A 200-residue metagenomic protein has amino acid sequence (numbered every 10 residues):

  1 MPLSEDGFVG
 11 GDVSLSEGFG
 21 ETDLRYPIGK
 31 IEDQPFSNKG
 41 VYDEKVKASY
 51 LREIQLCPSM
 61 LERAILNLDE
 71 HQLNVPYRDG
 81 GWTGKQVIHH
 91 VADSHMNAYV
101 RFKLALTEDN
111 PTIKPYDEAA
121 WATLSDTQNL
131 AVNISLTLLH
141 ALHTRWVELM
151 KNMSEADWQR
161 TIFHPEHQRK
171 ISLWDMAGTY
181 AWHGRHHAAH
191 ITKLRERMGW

Functional and structural regions predicted by a protein language model:
P2-K30, S37, N74-A119, T144-E148 (+1 more regions): Short, contiguous alpha-helical
F36-R52: Short, charged, low-complexity loops and linkers
E44-A48, G84, I88, N129-L136 (+2 more regions): Active-site oxyanion-binding pockets that recognize sulfate/phosphate
R52-A64, A122-Q159, Y180: Acidic/histidine-rich alpha-helical segments that form the ligand environment of transition-metal centers
L56-G81: A glycine-rich, hydrophobic loop/mini-helix early in the fold
A64, L68-H71, D109, M153-A156 (+1 more regions): A short secondary-structure junction motif
